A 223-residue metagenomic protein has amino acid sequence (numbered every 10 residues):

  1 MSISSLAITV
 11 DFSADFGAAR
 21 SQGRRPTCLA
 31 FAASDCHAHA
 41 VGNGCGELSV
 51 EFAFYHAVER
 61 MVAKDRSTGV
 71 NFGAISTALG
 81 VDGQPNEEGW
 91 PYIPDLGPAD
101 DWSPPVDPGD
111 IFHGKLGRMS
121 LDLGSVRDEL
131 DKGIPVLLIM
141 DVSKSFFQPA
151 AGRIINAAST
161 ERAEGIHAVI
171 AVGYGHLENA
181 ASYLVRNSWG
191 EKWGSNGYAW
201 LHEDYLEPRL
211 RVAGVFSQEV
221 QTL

Functional and structural regions predicted by a protein language model:
M1-D15: Non-catalytic, low-structured ubiquitin/UBL-interacting segments
S5-A7, Q22-R24, S34-A38, E59-R186 (+1 more regions): Predominantly the structural core of cysteine protease catalytic domains
S13-A14, H56-R60: Acidic/histidine-rich, surface-exposed loop or edge segments in extracytoplasmic proteins
A14-G23: Immediate flanking context of iron-sulfur cluster ligation sites
C28: Short cysteine clusters
A38-F54: Phosphate-handling active-site elements
